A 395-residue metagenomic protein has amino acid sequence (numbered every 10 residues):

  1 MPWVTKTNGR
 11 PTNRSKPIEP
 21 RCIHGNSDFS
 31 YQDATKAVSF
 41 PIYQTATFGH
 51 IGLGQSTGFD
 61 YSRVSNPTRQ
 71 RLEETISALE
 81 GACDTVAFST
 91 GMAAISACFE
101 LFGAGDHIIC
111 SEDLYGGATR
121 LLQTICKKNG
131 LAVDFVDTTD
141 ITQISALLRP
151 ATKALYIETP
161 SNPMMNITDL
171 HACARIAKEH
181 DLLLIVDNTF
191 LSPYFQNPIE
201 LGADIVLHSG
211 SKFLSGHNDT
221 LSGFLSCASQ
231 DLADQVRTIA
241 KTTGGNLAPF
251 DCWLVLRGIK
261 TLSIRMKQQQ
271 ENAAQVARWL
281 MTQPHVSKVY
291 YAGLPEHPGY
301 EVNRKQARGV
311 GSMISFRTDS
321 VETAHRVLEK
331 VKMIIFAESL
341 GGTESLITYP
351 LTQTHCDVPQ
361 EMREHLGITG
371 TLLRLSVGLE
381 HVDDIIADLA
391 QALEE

Functional and structural regions predicted by a protein language model:
M1-N8, R21, Q123, R265 (+3 more regions): PLP-dependent enzyme catalytic core of the Aspartate aminotransferase-like
P2, G9-R14, S27-S30, T85-H285 (+1 more regions): Conserved PLP-enzyme active-site core in the AAT-like
P2-N66, L72-T75: N-terminal "arm"/small-domain region of PLP-dependent enzymes with the aminotransferase-like
S39, V286, G309-M313, G342 (+1 more regions): Active-site lining segments that contact anionic ligands and/or coordinate catalytic metals
T47-S96, L101, G117-T124: Conserved N-terminal alpha-helix of the aminotransferase class I/II PLP-enzyme fold
T243-G244, V331-G341, A392-E395: A common structural junction motif
V255-I264, G311-D319, R374-G378: Short, well-ordered beta-strand elements within core beta-sheets of diverse protein domains
A274-E338, V358-E364: Conserved small-domain helix->loop->beta segment predominantly found in fold-type I
